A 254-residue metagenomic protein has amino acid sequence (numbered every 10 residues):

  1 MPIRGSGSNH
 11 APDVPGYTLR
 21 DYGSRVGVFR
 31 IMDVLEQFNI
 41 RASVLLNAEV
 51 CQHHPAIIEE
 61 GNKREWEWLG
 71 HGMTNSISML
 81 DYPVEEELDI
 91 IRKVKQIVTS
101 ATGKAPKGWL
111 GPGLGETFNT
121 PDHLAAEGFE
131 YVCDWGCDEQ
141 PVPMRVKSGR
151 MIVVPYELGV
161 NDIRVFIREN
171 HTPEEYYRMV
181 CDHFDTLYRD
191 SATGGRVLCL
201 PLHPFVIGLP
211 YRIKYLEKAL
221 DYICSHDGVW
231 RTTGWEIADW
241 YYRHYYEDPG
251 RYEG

Functional and structural regions predicted by a protein language model:
M1-I152, Y177-L200, V206-G254: Catalytic alpha-helical scaffold of carbohydrate-active enzymes acting on polysaccharides/glycoconjugates
V146-R164: A structural motif
L158, R164-M179: Binuclear metal-dependent hydrolase catalytic cores centered on His/Asp/Glu-rich metal-binding motifs
